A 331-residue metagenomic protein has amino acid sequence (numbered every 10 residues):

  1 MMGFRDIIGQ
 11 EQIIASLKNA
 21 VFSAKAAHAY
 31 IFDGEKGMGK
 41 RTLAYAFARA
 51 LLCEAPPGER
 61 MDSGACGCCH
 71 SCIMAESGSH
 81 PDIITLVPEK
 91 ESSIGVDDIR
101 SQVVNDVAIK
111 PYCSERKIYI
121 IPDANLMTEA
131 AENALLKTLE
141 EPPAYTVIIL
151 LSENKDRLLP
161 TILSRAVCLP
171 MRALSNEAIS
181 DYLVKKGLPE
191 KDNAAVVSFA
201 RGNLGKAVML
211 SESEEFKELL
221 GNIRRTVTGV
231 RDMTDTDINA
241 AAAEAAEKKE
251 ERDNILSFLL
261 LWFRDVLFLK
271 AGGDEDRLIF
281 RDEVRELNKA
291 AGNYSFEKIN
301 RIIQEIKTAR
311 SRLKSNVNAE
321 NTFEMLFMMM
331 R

Functional and structural regions predicted by a protein language model:
M1-A50, P57, M74, A144-V147 (+2 more regions): Charged, glycine-rich active-site and insertion segments that engage polyanionic ligands
M2-A130, A291: Clamp-loader machinery-focused feature within the broader ASCE/P-loop NTPase space
I99-R100, L136, L163: "Short basic amphipathic alpha-helical interaction patches in structured regions
N133-L150: Conserved catalytic/switch belt of AAA+ P-loop NTPases
